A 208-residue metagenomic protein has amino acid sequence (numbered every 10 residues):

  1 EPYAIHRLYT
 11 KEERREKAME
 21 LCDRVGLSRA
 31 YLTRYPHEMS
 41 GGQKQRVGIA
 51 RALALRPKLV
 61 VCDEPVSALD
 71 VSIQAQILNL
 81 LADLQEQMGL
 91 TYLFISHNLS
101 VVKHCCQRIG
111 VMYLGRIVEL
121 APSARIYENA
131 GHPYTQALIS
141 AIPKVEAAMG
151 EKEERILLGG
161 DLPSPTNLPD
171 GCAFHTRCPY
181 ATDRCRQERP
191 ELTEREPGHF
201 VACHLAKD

Functional and structural regions predicted by a protein language model:
E1-E13, G26, A121: ABC-type ATPase nucleotide-binding domains, specifically the catalytic core motifs of the NBD
E12-A30, Q136-S140: Conserved ABC ATPase "signature" region
E16, T33-Y35, E153: Interfacial catalytic loop of ABC nucleotide-binding domains
Y35-M39, Q43: Conserved ABC ATPase signature
A54-K58: A short, proline-enriched helix->beta-strand linker immediately N-terminal to the Walker B motif in ABC-type P-loop
V61, P65, L69, I73-E151: P-loop NTP-binding/switch modules centered on Walker-like glycine-rich loops
P122-D208: Short catalytic/signature loops enriched in Gly
